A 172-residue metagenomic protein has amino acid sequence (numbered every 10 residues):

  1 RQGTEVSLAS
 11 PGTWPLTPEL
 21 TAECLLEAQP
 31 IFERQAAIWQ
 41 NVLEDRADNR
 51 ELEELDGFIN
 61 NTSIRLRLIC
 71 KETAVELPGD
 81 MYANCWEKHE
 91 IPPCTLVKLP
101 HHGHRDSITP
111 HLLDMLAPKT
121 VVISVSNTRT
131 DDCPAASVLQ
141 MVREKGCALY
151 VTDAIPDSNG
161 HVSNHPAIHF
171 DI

Functional and structural regions predicted by a protein language model:
R1-E76, C147-I172: Flexible, acidic/histidine-containing loops and adjacent segments that form or flank the divalent-metal
L25-L26, D106, M115-K119, I123-H161 (+1 more regions): C-terminal functional module detector
A37-P134: Active-site-proximal loop/helix segments of hydrolase catalytic cores
